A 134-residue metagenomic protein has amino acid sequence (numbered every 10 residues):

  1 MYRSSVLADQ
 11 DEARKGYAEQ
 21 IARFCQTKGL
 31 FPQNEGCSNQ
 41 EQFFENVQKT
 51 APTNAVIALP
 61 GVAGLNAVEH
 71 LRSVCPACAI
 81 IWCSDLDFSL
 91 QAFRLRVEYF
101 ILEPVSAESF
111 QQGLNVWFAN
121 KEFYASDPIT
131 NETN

Functional and structural regions predicted by a protein language model:
M1-Y2, V97: Short glycine-/polar-rich loops that comprise or flank the Walker A/P-loop and associated switch/sensor motifs
Y2, D11-E35: Two-component/phosphorelay signaling modules centered on CheY-like receiver
L7-D9: Conserved acidic carboxylate
C25, V47, K121-A125: A general structural signal marking secondary-structure boundaries and capping sites
F31, Y124-P128: Short, polar/charged, Gly/Pro-enriched helix-capping and turn/loop motifs at alpha-helix termini and inter-helix linkers
G36-N54: Acidic, metal-coordinating helix/loop segments flanking the phosphotransfer/catalytic sites of two-component signaling
T53-Y124: CheY-like receiver
I129-N134: C-terminal output/effector regions of signal-responsive regulators
